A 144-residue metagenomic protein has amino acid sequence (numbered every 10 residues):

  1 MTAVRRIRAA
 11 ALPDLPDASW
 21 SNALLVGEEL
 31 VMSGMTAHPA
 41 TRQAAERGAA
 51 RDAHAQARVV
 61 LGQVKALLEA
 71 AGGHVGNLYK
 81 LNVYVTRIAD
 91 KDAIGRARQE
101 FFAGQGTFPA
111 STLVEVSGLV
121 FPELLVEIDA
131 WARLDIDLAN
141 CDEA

Functional and structural regions predicted by a protein language model:
M1-G62, A66-Y79, T86-A144: N-terminal presequence-like segments and the immediate start of the first folded domain
